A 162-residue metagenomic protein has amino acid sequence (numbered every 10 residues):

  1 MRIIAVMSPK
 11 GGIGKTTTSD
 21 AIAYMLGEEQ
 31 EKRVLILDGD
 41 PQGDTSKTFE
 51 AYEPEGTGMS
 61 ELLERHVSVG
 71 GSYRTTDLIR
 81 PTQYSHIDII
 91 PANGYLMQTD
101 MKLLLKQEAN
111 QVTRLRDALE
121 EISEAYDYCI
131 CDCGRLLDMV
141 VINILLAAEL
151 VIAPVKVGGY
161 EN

Functional and structural regions predicted by a protein language model:
M1-N162: P-loop NTP-binding core
